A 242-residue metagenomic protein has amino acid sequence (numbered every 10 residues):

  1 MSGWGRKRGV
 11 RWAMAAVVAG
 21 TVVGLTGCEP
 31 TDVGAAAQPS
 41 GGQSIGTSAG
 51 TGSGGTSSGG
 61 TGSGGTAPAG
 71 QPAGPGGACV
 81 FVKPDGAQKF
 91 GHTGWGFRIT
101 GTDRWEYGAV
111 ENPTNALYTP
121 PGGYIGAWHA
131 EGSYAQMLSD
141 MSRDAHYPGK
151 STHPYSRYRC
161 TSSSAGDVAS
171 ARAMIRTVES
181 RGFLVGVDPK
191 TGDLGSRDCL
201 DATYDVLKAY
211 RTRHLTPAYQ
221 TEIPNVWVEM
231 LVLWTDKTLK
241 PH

Functional and structural regions predicted by a protein language model:
M1-D32: Secretory targeting and sorting signals
G27-E29, A78-V80, R159-T161, L200: Sequence contexts marking disulfide-bonded cysteines in secreted/extracellular proteins
C28-A73: N-terminal low-complexity, Pro/Thr-rich disordered segments that flank secretion/membrane-targeting signals
G70-Y155: Glycine-rich catalytic cores of cysteine/serine-nucleophile enzymes that process amide/ester linkages in cell-envelope
K83-D85, H153-S164, F183-L194: Second-shell loop/turn segments in exported
G149, Y158-S180: A structural motif
S170-H242: Activation targets extended, charge/polar-rich intrinsically disordered C-terminal tails
